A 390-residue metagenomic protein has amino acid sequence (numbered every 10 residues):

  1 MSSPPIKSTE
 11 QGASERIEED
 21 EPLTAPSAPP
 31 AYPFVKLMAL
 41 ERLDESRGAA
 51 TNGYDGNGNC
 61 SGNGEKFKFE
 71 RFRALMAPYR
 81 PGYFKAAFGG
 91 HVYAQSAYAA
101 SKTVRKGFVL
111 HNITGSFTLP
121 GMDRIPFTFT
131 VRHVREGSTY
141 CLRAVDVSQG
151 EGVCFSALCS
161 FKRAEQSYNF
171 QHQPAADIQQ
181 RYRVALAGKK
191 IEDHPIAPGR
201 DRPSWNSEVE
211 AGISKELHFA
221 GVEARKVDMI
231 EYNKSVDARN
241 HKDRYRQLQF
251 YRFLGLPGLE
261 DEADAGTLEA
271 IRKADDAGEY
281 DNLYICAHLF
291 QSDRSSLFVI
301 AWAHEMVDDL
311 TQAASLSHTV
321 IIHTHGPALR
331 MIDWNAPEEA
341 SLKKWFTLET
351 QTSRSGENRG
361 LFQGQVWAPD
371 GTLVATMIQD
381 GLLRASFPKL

Functional and structural regions predicted by a protein language model:
S2-L390: Terminal targeting signals and extreme-terminal segments of soluble enzymes
